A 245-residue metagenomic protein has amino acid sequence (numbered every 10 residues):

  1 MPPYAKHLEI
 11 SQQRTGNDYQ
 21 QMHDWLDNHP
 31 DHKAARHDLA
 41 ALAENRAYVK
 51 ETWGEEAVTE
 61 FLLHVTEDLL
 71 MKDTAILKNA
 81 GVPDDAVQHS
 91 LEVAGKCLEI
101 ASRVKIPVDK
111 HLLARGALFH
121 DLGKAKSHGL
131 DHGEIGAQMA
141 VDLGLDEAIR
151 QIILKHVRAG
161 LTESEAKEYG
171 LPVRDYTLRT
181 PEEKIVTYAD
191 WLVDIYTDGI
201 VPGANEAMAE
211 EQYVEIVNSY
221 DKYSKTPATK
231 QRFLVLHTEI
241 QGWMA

Functional and structural regions predicted by a protein language model:
M1-K72: N-terminal membrane-targeting hydrophobic helices
M1-Q13, Q20-W25, L70-D131: Acidic/His-rich, divalent-metal-binding segments that scaffold phosphate/diphosphate chemistry
M22, E51-L62, I106-L118, E147-I152 (+1 more regions): Alpha-helical scaffolds flanking conserved acidic
K33, T52, E56, V65 (+7 more regions): Amphipathic alpha-helical interaction segments
R36-E44, K50, G54, V58 (+6 more regions): Generic, well-ordered alpha-helical segments
L62, T66, L118, L122-G123 (+1 more regions): Active-site His/Glu-centered metal-binding helix of metallohydrolases
M71-K72, K78-V108, F119, D142-L145 (+1 more regions): Divalent metal-dependent phosphate-bond-processing catalytic cores, especially two-metal-ion Mg2+/Mn2+ enzymes that act
K126-Y176: Helix-adjacent hinge/juxtasegments
